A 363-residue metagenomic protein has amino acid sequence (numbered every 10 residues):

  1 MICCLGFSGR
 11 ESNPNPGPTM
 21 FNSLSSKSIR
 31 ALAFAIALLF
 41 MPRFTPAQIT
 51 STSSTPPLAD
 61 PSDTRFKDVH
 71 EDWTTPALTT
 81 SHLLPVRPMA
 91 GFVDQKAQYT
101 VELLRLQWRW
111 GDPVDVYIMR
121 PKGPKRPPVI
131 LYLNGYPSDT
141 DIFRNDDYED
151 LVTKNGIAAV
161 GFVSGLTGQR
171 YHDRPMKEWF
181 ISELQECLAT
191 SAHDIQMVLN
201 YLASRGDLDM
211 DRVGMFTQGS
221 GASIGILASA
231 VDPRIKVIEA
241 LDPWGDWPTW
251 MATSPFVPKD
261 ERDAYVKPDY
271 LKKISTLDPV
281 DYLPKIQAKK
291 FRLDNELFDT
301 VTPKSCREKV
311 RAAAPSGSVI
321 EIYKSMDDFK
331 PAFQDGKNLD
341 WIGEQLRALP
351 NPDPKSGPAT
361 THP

Functional and structural regions predicted by a protein language model:
F21-A33: Bacterial N-terminal signal peptides that target proteins for export
T79-P124: N-terminal cap/lid segment of alpha/beta-hydrolase-fold proteins
V116, R126-G135: Short beta-strand element of the alpha/beta-hydrolase
L133-H193, W250-T253: Cap/lid segment of the alpha/beta-hydrolase catalytic domain
K177-G219: Gly/Ser-rich "nucleophile elbow"/oxyanion-hole loop immediately N-terminal to the catalytic nucleophile in hydrolases
A222-D269, K330-F333: Hydrolase active-site cap/lid region
D260-E308, A312: The feature captures the conserved acid-bearing segment of alpha/beta-hydrolase catalytic domains
E308, A312-P363: C-terminal catalytic histidine-bearing segment of alpha/beta-hydrolase fold enzymes
